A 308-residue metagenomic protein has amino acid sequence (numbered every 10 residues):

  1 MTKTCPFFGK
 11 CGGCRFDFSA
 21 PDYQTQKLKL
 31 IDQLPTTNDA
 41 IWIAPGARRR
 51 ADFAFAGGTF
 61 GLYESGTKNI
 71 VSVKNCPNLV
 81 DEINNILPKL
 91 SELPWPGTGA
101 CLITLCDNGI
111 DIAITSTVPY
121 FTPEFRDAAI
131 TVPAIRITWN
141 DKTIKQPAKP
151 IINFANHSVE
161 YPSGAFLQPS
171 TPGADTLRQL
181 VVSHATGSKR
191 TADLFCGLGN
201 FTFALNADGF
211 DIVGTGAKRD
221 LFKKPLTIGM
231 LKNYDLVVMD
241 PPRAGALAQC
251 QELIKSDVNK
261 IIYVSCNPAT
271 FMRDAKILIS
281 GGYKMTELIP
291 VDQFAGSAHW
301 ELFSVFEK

Functional and structural regions predicted by a protein language model:
M1-M239, A244-Q251: Accessory RNA-recognition modules of RNA-modification enzymes
C14, N267, S304: Residue-level signal for inorganic ion chemistry
D220-W300: S-adenosylmethionine
A298-K308: Core SAM-dependent methyltransferase catalytic element
